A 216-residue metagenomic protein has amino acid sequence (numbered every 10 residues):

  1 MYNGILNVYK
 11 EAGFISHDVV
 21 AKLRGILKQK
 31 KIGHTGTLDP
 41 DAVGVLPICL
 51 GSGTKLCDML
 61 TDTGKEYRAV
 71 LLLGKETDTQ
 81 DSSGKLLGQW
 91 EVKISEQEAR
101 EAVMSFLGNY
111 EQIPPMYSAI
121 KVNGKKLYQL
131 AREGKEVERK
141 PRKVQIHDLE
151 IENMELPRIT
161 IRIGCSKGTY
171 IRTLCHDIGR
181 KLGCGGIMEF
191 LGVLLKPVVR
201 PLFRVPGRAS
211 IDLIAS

Functional and structural regions predicted by a protein language model:
M1-S216: Catalytic/RNA-binding core of pseudouridine synthases
